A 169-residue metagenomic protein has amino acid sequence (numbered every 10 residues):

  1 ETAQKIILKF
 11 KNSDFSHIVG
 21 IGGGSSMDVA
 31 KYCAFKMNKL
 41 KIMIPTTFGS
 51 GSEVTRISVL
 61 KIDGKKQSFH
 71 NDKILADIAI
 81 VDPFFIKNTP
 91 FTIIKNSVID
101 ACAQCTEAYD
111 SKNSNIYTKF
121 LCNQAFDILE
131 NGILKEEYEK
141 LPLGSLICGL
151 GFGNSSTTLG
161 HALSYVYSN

Functional and structural regions predicted by a protein language model:
T2-F84: Glycine/threonine-rich beta-strand-loop-alpha-helix active-site module that forms ligand/phosphate-binding
L60-S155: Carboxylate- and glycine-rich phosphate/diphosphate-binding segment that chelates Mg2+/Mn2+
T157-G160: Helical "substrate-binding/catalytic lid" subdomain of Rossmann-like NAD(P)-dependent dehydrogenases/reductases
V166-N169: Catalytic phosphate/nucleotide-handling subdomain of diverse soluble enzymes
